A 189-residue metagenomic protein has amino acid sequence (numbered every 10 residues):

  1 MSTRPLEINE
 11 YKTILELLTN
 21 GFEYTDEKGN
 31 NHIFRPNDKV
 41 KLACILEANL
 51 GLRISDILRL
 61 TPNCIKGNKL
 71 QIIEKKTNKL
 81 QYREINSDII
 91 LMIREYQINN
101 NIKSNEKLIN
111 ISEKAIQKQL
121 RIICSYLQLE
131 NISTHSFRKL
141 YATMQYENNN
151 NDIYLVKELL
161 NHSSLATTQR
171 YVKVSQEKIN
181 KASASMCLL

Functional and structural regions predicted by a protein language model:
M1-F22, N78-S87: DNA breakage-rejoining catalytic core of tyrosine-based enzymes
I8-L50: Basic, Lys/Arg- and aromatic-enriched nucleic-acid-binding interface segment
K39, E130-Q145: Short basic/aromatic active-site micro-motif
A43, G51, S55-L60, V156: Alpha-helix N-cap/helix-start motif at helix boundaries, enriched for small hydrophobics
L50, R59-I89: Conserved tyrosine-mediated DNA breakage-rejoining catalytic core shared by Y-recombinases
D56-I57, I132, A142, N150-N161: Active-site-proximal segment of tyrosine recombinases
K76-N78, T167-S185: Catalytic-site neighborhood detector that most strongly recognizes the C-terminal catalytic loop/helix of tyrosine
K76-R94, K103-I122: C-terminal catalytic core of Y-nucleophile DNA break-rejoin enzymes
